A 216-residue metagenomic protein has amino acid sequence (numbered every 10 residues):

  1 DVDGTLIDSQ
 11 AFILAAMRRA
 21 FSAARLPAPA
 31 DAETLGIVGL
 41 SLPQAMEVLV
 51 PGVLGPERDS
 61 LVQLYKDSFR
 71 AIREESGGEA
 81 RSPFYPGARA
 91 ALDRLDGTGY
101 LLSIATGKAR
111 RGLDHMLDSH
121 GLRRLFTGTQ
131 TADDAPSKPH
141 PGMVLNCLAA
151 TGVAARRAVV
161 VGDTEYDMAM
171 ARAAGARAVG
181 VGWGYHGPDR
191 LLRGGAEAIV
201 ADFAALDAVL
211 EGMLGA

Functional and structural regions predicted by a protein language model:
D1, T5, T106, D163: Conserved G/P- and acidic residue-centered "switch" motifs that form tight phosphate/ATP-binding loops in soluble
V2, P27, D59, L102 (+3 more regions): Generic secretory/membrane-interface signal
V2-A90, R94-T98, R111: N-terminal helical cap/lid subdomain that shapes the substrate entry/recognition surface in HAD-like hydrolases
S22, D96, A109-A216: Asp-based, Mg2+/Mn2+-dependent phosphohydrolase catalytic module
T34, P83, I104-A105, A135 (+1 more regions): Residue-level "hotspot" positions that anchor or transmit function at local structural transition points
R70, E74, Y100-L101, R156 (+1 more regions): Generic structural signal for secondary-structure transition and capping sites
L101-S103, R177: Proline-centered loop/turn at the N-terminus of a beta-strand
